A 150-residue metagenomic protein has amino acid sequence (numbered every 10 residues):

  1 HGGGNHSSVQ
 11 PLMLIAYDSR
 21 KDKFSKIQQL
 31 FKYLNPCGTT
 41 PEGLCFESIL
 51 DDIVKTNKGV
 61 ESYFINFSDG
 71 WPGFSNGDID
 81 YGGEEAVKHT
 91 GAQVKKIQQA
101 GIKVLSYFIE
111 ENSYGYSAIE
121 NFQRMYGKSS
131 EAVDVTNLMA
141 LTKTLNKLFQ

Functional and structural regions predicted by a protein language model:
H1-Q150: Acidic, glycine-rich A-domain
